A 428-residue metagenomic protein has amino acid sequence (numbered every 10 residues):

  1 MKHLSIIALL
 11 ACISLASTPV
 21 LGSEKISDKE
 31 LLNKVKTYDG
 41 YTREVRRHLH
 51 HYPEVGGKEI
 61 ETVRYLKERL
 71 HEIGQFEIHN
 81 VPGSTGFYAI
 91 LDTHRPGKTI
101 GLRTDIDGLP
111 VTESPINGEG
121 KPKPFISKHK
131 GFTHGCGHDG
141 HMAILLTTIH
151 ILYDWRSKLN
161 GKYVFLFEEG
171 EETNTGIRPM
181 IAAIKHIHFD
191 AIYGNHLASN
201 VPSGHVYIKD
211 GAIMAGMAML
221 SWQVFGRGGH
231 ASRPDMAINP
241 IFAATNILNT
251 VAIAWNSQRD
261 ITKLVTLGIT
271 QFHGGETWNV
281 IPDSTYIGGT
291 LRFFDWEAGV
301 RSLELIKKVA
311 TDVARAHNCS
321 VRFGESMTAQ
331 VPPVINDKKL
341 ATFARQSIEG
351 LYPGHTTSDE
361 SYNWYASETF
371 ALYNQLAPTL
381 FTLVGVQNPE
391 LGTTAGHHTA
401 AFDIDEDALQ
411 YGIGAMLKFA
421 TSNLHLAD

Functional and structural regions predicted by a protein language model:
M1-A8: Bacterial N-terminal signal peptides that target proteins for export
L9-L10, V20-L21: Cleavable N-terminal signal peptides
E24-H134, D139-N160: Acidic/His- and Gly-rich active-site-bordering loop/insert found across diverse amide/peptide-bond hydrolases
E24-I26, T245-D428: Metal-dependent amide/peptide-bond hydrolase catalytic core, centered on the "pita-bread" metallohydrolase fold
L49, A89, L102, H138 (+8 more regions): Divalent metal-coordination and catalytic microenvironments
L109, K123-T133, D139-G140, L152-P282: Histidine/acidic-residue-rich, glycine-tolerant segments that coordinate divalent metal ions
